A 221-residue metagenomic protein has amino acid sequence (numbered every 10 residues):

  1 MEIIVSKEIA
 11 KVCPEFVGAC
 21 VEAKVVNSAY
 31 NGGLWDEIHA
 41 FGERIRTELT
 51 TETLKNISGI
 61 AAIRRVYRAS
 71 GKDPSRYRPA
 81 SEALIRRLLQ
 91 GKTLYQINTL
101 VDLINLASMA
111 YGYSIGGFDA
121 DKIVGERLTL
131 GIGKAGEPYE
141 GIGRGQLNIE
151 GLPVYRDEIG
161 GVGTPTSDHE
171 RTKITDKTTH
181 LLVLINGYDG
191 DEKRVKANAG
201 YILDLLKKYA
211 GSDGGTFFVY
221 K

Functional and structural regions predicted by a protein language model:
M1-K221: Charge-biased, low-complexity intrinsically disordered regions
